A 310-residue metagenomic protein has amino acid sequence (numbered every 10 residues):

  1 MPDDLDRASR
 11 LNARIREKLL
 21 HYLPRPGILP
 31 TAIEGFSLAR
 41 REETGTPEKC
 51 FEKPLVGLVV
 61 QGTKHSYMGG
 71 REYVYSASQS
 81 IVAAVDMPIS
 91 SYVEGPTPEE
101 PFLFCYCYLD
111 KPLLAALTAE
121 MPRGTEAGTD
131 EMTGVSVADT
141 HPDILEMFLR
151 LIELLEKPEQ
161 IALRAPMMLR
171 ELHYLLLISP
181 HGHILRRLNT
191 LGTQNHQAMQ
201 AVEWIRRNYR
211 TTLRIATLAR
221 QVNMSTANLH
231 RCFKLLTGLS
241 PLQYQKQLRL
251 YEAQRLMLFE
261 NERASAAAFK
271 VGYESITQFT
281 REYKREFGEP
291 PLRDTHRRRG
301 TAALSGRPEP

Functional and structural regions predicted by a protein language model:
M1-A32, G45-T46, G128-T133, L304 (+1 more regions): A short, N-terminal "cap"/entry segment at the start of jelly-roll beta-barrel domains of the cupin/DSBH fold
P24-G27, Q160, H181, R210 (+1 more regions): Generic structural signal for secondary-structure transition and capping sites
I28-E126: N-terminal regulatory/effector-sensing and dimerization cores that precede helix-turn-helix DNA-binding domains
K49, I161-P166: Alpha-helix N-cap/helix-initiation sites
A119-M147: Aromatic/histidine-rich interaction motifs
A138-E156, A165-L169, H173, L177 (+3 more regions): A short, Lys/Arg-enriched amphipathic alpha-helix from helix-turn-helix/homeodomain DNA-binding modules
E171, L175-H181, R206-N208, T212-L248 (+2 more regions): Basic/polar phosphate-binding segments, predominantly the helix-turn-helix DNA-binding elements of transcriptional
V271, R297, G306-P310: Asp-based, Mg2+/Mn2+-dependent phosphohydrolase catalytic module
